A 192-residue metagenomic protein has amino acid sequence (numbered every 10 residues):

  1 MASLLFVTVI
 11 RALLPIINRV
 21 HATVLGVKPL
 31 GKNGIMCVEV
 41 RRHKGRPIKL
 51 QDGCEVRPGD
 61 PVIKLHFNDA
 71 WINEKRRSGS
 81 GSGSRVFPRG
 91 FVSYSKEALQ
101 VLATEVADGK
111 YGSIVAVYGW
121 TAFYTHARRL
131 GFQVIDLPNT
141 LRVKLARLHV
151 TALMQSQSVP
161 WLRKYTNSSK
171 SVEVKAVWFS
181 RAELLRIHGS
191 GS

Functional and structural regions predicted by a protein language model:
M1-G90, T104-S113, A122-S192: Non-catalytic substrate-recognition and accessory regions of acyl/acetyltransferase enzymes
V101: Short, conserved SAM-binding segment of the class I
A116-Y118: Metalloprotease/metallohydrolase-associated module, dominated by Zn2+-dependent proteases
